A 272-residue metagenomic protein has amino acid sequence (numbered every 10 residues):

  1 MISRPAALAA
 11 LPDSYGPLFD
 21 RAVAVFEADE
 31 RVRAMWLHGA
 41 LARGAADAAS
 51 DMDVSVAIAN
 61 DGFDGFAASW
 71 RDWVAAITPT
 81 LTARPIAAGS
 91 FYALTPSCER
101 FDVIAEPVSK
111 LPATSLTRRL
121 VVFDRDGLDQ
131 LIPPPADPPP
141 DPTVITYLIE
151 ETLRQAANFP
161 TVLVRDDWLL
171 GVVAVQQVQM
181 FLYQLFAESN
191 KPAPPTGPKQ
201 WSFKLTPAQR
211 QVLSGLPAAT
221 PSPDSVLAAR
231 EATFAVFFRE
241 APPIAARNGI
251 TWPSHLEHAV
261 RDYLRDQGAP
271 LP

Functional and structural regions predicted by a protein language model:
I2-R33, L41-R43, A48-A49, V56-I104: Metal-dependent nucleotidyltransferase catalytic core
R71, A88-S90, R125-G127, P135-P139 (+1 more regions): Short, intrinsically disordered/low-complexity patches at protein termini and at juxtamembrane boundaries
C98-L128: Hydrophobic alpha-helical segments and helix pairs
L116-Y147: A short, charged helix-loop
A136-P272: Conserved nucleotidyltransferase catalytic core and NTase-mimicking acidic/glycine-rich helix/loop elements in nucleic
